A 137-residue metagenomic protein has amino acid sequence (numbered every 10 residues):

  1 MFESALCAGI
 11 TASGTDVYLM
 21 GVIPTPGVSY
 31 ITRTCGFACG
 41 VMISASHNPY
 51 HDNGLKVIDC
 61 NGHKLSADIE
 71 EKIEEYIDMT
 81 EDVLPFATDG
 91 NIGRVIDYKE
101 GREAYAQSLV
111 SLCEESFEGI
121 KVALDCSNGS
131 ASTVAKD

Functional and structural regions predicted by a protein language model:
M1-N61: Ferredoxin-reductase
N53-D137: Gly/Ser/Thr-enriched, mixed-charge loops and adjacent short helices that form phosphate/oxyanion-binding elements
